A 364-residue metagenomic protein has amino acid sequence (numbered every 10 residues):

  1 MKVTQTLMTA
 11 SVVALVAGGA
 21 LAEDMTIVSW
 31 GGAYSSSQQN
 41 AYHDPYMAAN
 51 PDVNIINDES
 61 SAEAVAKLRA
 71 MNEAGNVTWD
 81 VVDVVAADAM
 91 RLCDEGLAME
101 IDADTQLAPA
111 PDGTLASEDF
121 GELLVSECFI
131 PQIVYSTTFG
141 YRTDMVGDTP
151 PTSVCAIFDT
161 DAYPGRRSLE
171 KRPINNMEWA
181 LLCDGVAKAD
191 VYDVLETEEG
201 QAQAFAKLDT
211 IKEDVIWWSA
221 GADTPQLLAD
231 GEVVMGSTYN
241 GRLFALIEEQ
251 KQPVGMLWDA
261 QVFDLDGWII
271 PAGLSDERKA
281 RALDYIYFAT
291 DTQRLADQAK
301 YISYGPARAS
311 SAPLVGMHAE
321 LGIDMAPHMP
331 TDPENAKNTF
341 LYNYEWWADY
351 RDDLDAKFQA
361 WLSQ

Functional and structural regions predicted by a protein language model:
V16-A22: Sec/Tat signal peptide C-region and signal peptidase I cleavage site
E23-R91: Early extracytoplasmic/lumenal segment of secretory-pathway proteins
G32-Q39, T78-W79, V84-D223: Extracytoplasmic ligand-binding site segments that recognize negatively charged/polar headgroups
D88-R91, S237-P253: A ligand-binding cleft/hinge motif common to bilobed small-molecule-binding domains
T138-M145, L181-L182, L265-R278, D297-K300: A bilobed periplasmic-binding-protein/Venus flytrap-type ligand-binding module shared by bacterial periplasmic
Q201-T210, E249-A272, L321: Periplasmic-binding protein-like
P271-N338: Mature extracytoplasmic/periplasmic domains
T331-Q364: Conserved C-terminal helix/tail region of periplasmic/extracytoplasmic solute-binding proteins
